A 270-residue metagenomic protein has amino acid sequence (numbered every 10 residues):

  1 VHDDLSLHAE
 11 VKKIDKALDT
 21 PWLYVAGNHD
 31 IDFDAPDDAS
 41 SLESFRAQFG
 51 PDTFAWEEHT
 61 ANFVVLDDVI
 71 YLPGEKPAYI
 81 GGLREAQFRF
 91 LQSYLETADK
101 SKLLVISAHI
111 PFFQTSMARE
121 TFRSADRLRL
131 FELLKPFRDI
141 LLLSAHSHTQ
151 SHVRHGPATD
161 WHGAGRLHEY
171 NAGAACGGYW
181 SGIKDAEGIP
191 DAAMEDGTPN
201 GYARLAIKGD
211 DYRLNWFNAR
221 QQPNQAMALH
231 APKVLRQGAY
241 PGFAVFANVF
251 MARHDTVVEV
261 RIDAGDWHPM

Functional and structural regions predicted by a protein language model:
H2-K100, R119-L143, T149-K208, Y212-N215: Extended active-site neighborhood of metal-dependent phosphoesterases/phosphodiesterases
A26, K102-A118: Active-site segments of SGNH/GDSL-like serine hydrolases that catalyze O-acetyl group transfer/hydrolysis on lipids
D68, S107-P111, H146-S147, F217-A219: Short, well-ordered beta-to-alpha junction loops that form the rim of enzyme active sites and present histidine/acidic
A203, I207-F243: Short, compositionally biased P/S/T/A/G/V-rich stretches that sit at domain boundaries
A244-A252: Short edge beta-strand/loop segments characteristic of extracellular beta-sandwich folds
V245, T256-R261: Beta-strand-rich binding/interaction modules
R261-H268: Change "in extracellular beta-sheet-rich domains … of secreted and cell-surface proteins" to "in beta-sheet-rich domains
